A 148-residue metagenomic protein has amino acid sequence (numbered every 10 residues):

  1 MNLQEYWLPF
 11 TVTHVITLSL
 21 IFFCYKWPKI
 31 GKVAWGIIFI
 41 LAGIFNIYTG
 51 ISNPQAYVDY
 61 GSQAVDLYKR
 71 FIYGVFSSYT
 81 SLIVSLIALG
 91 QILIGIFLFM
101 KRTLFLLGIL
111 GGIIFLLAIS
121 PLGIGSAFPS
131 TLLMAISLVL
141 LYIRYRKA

Functional and structural regions predicted by a protein language model:
M1-A64, R70-A148: Extended, low-polarity transmembrane helix blocks
